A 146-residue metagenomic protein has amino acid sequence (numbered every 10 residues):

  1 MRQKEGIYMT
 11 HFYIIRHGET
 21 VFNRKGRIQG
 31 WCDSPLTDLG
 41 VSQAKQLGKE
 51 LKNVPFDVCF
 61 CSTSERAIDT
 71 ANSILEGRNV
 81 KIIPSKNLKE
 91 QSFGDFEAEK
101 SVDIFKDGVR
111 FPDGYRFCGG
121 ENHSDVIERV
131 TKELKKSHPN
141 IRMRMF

Functional and structural regions predicted by a protein language model:
M1-Y8: Short, Lys/Arg-enriched N-terminal segments with co-localized hydrophobic residues within the first ~10-30 amino acids
T10, P55-D57, I141-F146: Short coil/turn segments at beta-strand junctions that form active-site/ligand-binding loops
H11-H17: Short, hydrophobic/glycine-enriched beta-strand segments
E19-I68, G119-T131: Loop-to-helix element that buttresses phosphate recognition and phosphoryl-transfer chemistry
V21-F22, I68-D69, R78, K132-F146: Active-site-adjacent alpha-helix immediately C-terminal to a catalytic or transition-state-stabilizing loop
N23-R24, Q91-F96, D113-F117: A short acidic, helix-capping loop that chelates divalent metal ions and anchors anionic groups
Q46-V109: Phosphate-coordination/substrate-recognition cap region in phosphate-metabolizing enzymes
K106-D125: Short glycine/proline- and acidic residue-enriched helix-loop micro-motifs that form flexible lids or anion-recognition
